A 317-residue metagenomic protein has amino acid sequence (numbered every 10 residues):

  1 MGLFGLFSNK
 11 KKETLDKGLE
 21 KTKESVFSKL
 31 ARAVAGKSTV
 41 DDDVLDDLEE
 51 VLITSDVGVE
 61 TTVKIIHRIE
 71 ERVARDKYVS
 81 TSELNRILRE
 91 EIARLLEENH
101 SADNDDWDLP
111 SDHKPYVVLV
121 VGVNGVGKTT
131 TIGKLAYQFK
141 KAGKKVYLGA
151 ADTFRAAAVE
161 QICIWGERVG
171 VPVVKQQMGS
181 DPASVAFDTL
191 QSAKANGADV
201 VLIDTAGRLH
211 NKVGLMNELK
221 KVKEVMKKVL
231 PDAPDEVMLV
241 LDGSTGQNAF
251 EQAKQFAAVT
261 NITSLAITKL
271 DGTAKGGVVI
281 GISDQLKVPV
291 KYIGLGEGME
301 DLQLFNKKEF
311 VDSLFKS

Functional and structural regions predicted by a protein language model:
G2-F4, N9-L15, E20: Switch/coupling subdomain of P-loop NTPase systems
L3, N104-D106, L135, E251-Q252 (+1 more regions): Short beta-alpha junctions and helix-cap segments that line functional grooves
K12-D16, G125, T153-F154, L215-L219 (+1 more regions): Short acidic/polar alpha-helix capping motifs at helix-coil junctions
D16, E20-A151, A158-M178, A186-K194 (+1 more regions): Primarily NTPase-proximal linker/entry elements flanking Walker-type ATP/GTP-binding cores
D42, V63, Y78, S82 (+5 more regions): Non-catalytic, surface-exposed connector residues within folded enzymatic/regulatory domains
V59-T61, R155, D271, M299: Short hydrophobic/aromatic residue motifs in ordered secondary structure
Q161, D181-N196, H210-K316: Conserved catalytic-core segment of NTP-binding enzymes
A206-R208: Short glycine-rich anion-binding loops that position phosphate/pyrophosphate groups of nucleotides and phosphorylated
